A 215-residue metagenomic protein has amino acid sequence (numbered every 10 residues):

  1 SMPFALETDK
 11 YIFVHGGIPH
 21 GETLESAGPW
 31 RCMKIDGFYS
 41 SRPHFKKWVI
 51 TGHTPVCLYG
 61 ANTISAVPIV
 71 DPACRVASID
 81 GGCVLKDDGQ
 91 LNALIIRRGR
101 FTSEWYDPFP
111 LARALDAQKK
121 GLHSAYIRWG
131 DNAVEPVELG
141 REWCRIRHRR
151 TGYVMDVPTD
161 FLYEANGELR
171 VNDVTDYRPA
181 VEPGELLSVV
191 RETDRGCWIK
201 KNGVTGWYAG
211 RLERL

Functional and structural regions predicted by a protein language model:
S1-A77, G82-D87, Y106-F109, E142: Acidic, His/Gly-enriched loop-helix segments that form or flank divalent-metal centers in metallo-dependent hydrolases
T8-D9, I95-R100, R150: Short acidic-glycine loop/turn motifs at beta-strand connectors
L91-R100, E104-F109: N-terminal segments that mediate ammonia production and transfer in glutamine-dependent amidotransferase systems
E104-L115, T151-E168: Short, basic/aromatic beta-hairpin or loop at an interaction surface
R113-K120, S124, E135-V137, V189-V190: A structural signal for short, hydrophobic beta-strand segments that form beta-sheets in beta-rich/all-beta domains
L122-I127, D176-A180: Short, surface-exposed secondary-structure edge patches
W129-V157, V181-L215: SH3/SH3-like beta-barrel superfamily modules
Y163-A180: Bateman/CBS regulatory modules and CBS-like beta-alpha motifs in cytosolic regions of diverse proteins
